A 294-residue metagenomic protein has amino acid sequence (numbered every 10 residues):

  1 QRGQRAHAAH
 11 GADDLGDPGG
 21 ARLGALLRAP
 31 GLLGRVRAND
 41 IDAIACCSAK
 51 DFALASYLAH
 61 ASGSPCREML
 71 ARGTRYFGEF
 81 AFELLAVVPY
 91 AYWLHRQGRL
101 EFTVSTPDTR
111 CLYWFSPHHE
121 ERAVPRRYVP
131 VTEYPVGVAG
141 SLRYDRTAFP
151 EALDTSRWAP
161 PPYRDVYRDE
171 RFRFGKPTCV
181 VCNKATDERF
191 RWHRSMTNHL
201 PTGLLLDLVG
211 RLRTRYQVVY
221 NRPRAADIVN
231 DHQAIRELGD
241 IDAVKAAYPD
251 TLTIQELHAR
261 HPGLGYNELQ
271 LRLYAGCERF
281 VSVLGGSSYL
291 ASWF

Functional and structural regions predicted by a protein language model:
R2-L15: Alpha-helix boundary/capping motif
G19-H119: N-terminal pre-catalytic "stem/leader" segment of glycosyltransferase-like enzymes
A71-G73, T178, R279-V281: Structural motif
Y76-A86, D187-L200: A short, glycine/small-residue-rich beta-strand->loop->alpha-helix junction that serves as a flexible
E79-F82, E268-F294: A donor-sugar binding/catalytic signature common to diverse glycosyltransferases and related nucleotide-sugar
L85-Y92, M196-V209, E237-L238, Y274: Well-ordered, non-membrane alpha-helical segments in soluble/globular domains
P125-R189: A nucleotide-sugar donor-handling region in carbohydrate enzymes
V181-N183, T202-N267: Catalytic donor nucleotide-activated moiety binding site of glycosyltransferases and closely related
